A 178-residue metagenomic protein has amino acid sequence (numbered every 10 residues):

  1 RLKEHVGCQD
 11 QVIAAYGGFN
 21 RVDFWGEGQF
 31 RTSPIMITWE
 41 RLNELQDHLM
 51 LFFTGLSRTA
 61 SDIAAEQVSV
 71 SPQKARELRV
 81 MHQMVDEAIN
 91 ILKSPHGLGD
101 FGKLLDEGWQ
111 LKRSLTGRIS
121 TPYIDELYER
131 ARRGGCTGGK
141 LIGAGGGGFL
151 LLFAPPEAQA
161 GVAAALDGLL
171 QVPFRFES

Functional and structural regions predicted by a protein language model:
L2-H5, Q9-K140, L151-S178: C-terminal nucleotide
G147: Glycine-rich active-site/cofactor-binding loop and its immediate structural neighborhood
